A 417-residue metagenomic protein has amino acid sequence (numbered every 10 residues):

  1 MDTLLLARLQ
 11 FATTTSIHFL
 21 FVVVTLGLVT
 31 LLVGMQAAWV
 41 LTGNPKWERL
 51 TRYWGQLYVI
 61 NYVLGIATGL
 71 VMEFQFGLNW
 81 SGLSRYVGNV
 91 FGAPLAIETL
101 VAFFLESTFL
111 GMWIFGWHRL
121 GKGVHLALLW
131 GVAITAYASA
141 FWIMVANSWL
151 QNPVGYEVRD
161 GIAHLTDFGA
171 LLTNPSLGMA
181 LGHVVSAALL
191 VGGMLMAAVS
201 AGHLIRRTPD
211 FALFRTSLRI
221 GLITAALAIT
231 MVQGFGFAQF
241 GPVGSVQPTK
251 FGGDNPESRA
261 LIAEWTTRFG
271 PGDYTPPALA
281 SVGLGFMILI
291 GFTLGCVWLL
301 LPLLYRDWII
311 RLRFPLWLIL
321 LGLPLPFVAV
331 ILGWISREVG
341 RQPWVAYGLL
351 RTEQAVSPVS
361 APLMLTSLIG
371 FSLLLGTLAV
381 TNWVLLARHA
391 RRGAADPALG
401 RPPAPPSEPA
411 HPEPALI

Functional and structural regions predicted by a protein language model:
M1-I417: Polytopic transmembrane helical bundles with strong interfacial aromatic enrichment
